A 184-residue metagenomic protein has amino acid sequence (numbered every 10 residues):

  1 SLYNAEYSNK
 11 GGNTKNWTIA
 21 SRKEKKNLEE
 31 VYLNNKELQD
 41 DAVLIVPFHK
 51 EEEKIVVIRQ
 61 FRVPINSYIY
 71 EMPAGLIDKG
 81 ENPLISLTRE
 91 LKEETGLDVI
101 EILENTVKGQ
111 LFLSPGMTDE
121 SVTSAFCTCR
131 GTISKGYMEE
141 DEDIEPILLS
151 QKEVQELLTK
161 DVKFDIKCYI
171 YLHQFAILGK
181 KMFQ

Functional and structural regions predicted by a protein language model:
S1-V46, E51: Acidic, metal-coordinating catalytic segment for phosphate/diphosphate chemistry, firing primarily on the Nudix
K15-T18, S134-E139, L158: Short, charged, solvent-exposed linker or helix-capping segments at domain edges/interfaces that act as flexible hinges
Y32-V46, E51-R89: Conserved Nudix-box catalytic region and its N-terminal flanking loop in Nudix hydrolases and closely related
V46-F48, D98, S114-M117: Short, conserved, surface-exposed binding loops centered on an aromatic residue
E53-K54, G131-S134: Short helix-loop capping/hinge motifs at secondary-structure junctions, enriched in acidic/polar residues
R59, P64-I69, G75, K79 (+5 more regions): Nudix hydrolase/Nudix homology domain
D98-K108: A short coil-to-beta-strand element that immediately follows conserved catalytic motifs
